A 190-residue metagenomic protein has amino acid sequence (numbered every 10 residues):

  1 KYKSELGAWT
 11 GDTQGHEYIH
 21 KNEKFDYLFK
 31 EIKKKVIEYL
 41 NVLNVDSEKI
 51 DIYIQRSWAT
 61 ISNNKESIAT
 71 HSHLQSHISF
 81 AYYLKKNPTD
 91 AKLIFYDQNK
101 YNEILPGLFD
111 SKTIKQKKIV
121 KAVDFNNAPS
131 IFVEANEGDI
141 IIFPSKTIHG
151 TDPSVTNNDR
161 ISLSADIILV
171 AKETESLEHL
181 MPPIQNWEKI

Functional and structural regions predicted by a protein language model:
K1-D46, T60, S67, M181-I184: Non-heme Fe(II)/2-oxoglutarate
V45-S57: A short coil-to-beta-strand element that immediately follows conserved catalytic motifs
S62-I140, D159, V170-M181: Catalytic core of non-heme Fe(II) oxygenases with the double-stranded beta-helix
I148, D152-S162: Ligand-binding loop in jelly-roll beta-barrel domains
D166: An acidic/histidine-cluster motif and surrounding catalytic segment that typifies divalent-metal-assisted enzyme active
W187-I190: Non-catalytic N-terminal targeting/anchoring module and adjacent flexible stem/linker that precedes the structured
